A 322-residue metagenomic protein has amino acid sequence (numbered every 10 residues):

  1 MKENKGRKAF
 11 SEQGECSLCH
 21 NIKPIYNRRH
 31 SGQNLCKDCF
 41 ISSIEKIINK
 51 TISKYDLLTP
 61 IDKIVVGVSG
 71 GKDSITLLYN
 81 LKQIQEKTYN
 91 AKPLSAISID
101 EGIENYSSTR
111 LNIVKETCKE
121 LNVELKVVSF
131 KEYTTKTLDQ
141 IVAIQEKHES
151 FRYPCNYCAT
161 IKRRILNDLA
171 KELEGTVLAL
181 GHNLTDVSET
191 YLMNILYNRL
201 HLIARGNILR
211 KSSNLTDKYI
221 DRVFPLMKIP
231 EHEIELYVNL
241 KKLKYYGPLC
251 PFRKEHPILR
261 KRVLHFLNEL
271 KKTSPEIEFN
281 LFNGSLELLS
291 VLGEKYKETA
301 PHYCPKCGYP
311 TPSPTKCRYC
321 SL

Functional and structural regions predicted by a protein language model:
K2-R205, K228-L240, C317: ATP-dependent adenylation/nucleotidyltransferase module used to activate substrates
E45, S53, K63, T185-E189 (+2 more regions): Flexible helical/loop "lid" subdomain adjacent to adenine-nucleotide binding pockets
